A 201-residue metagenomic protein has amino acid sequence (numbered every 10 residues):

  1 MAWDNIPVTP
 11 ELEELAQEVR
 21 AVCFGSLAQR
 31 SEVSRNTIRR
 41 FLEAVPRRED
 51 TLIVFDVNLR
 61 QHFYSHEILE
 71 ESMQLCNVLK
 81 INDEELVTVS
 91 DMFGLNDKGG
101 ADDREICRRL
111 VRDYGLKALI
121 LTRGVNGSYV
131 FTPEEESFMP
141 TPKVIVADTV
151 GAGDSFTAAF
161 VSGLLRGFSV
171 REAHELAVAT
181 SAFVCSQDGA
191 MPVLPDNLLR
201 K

Functional and structural regions predicted by a protein language model:
M1-N36: Conserved phosphate-binding/catalytic loop of the ribokinase/pfkB sugar-kinase fold
E14-L15, E71-S72, R112: Structural alpha-helical scaffold elements that stabilize or flank donor/cofactor-binding regions in carbohydrate
E18-V19, C76, L116: Short, well-ordered alpha-helix to beta-strand connector turns
L27, N58-R60, E84, G124 (+1 more regions): Active-site beta-loop-alpha junctions enriched in small/polar residues
R35, F63-S72: Distinct, well-ordered alpha-helical segments
A44, F93-K201: Conserved phosphate-binding/catalytic region of the ribokinase-like
R48-F55: Short beta-strand/loop segments at the ligand-binding rim of alpha/beta enzyme cores
C76-E84: Non-cysteine beta-strand/loop elements that form the S-adenosyl-L-methionine
